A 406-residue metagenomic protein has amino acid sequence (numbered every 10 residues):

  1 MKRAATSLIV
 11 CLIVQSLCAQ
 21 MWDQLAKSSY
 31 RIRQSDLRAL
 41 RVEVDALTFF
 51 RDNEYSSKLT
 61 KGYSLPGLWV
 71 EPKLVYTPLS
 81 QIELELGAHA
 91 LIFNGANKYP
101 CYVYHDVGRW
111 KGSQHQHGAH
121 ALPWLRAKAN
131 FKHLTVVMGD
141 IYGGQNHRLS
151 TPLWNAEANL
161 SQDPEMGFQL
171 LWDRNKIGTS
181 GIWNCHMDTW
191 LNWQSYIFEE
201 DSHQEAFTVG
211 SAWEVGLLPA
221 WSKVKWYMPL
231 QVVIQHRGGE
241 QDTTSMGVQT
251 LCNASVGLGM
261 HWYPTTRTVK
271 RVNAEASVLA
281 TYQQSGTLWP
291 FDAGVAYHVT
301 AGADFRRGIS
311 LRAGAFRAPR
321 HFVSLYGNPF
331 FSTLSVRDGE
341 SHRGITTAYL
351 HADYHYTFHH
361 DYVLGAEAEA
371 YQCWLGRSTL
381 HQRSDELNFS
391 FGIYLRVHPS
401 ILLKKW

Functional and structural regions predicted by a protein language model:
M1-A4, Q20: Positively charged n-region of N-terminal signal peptides that target proteins for export
A4-I13: Sec-dependent N-terminal signal peptides
L17-H117, L125-A129, N388-R396, K404-W406: Beta-barrel outer-membrane channel/assembly domains of diderm bacteria
M21-W22, D45-F49, G67, W124 (+3 more regions): Exposed, low-structure sequence patches enriched in small/polar residues
E54-S57, H105-W110, S150-W154, E240-Q241 (+2 more regions): Extracytoplasmic loops and strand-loop junctions of Gram-negative outer membrane beta-barrel proteins
S57-K58, V70-E71, Y76, A88-A90 (+13 more regions): Outer-membrane beta-barrel domain signature
E71, V75-S80, H89, H115-T135 (+6 more regions): Subset of outer-membrane beta-barrel
T135-E214: Surface-exposed coil loops of outer-membrane beta-barrel proteins
